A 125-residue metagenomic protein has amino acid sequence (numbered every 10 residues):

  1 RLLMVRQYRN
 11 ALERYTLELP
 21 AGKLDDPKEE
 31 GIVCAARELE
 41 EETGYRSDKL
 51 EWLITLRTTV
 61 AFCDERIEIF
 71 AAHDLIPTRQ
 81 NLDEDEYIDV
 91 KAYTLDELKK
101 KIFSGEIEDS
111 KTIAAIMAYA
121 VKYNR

Functional and structural regions predicted by a protein language model:
R1, Y8, A72-P77, L95-D96 (+1 more regions): Short loop segments at secondary-structure junctions
R1-R37, L75: Conserved Nudix-box catalytic region and its N-terminal flanking loop in Nudix hydrolases and closely related
Y15, W52, V60, D85-R125: Nudix hydrolase/Nudix homology domain
E18, I69, A92: Short aromatic/basic micro-patch
R46-L53: A short coil-to-beta-strand element that immediately follows conserved catalytic motifs
T59-R79: Active-site-adjacent beta-strand/loop module that shapes the phosphate/pyrophosphate-binding cleft
